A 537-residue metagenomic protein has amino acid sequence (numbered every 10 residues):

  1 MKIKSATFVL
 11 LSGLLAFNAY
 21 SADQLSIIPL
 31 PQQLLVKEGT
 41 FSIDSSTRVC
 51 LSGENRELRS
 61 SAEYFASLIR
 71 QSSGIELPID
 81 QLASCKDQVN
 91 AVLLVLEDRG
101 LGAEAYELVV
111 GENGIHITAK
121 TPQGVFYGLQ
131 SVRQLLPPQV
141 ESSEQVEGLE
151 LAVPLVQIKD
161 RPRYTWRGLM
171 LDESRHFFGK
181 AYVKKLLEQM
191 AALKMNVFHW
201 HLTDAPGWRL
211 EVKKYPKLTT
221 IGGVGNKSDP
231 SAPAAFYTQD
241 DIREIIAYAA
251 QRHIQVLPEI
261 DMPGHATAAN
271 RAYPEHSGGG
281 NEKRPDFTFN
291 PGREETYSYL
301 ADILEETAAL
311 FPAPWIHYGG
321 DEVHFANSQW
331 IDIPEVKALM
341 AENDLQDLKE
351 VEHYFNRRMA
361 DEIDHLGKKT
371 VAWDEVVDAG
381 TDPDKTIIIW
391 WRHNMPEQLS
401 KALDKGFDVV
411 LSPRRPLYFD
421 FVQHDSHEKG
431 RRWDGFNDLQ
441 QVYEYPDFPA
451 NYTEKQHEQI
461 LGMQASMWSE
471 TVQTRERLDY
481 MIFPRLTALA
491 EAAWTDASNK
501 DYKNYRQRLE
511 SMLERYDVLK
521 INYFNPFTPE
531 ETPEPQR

Functional and structural regions predicted by a protein language model:
M1-F8: Bacterial N-terminal signal peptides that target proteins for export
F8-A16: Bacterial N-terminal signal peptides
F17-S21: Sec/Tat signal peptide C-region and signal peptidase I cleavage site
A22-Y164, R477, A493-P526, P535: Contiguous, structured surface segment used for ligand recognition
E57-L58, F177-G179, A205-E211, P263-A269 (+6 more regions): Flexible loop/turn segments at secondary-structure boundaries
G100-W315, I331, R358, E362 (+1 more regions): Feature activates predominantly on carbohydrate-active enzymes
A269, P274-G280, R284-K385, R392-K401: Active-site neighborhood of glycoside hydrolase catalytic domains
K369-E375, G380-T386, R392-R537: Flexible, acidic glycine-rich loops studded with aromatic residues
